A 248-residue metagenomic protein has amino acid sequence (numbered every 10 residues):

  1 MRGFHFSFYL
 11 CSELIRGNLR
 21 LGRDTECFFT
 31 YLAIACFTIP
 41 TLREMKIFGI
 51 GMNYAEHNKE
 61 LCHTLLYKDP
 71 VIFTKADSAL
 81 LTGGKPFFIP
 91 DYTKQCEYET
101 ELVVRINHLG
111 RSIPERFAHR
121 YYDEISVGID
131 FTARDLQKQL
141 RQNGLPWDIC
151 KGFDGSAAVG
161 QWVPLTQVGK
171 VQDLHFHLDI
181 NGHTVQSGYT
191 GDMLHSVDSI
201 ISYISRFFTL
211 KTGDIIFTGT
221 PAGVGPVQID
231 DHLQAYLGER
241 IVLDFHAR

Functional and structural regions predicted by a protein language model:
L10, R16-L19, T30: Intrinsically disordered, low-complexity proline-rich regions
I34-K211, I215, G223-R248: Catalytic-core "active-site belt" of small-molecule-metabolizing enzymes, emphasizing His/Asp/Glu-rich regions
